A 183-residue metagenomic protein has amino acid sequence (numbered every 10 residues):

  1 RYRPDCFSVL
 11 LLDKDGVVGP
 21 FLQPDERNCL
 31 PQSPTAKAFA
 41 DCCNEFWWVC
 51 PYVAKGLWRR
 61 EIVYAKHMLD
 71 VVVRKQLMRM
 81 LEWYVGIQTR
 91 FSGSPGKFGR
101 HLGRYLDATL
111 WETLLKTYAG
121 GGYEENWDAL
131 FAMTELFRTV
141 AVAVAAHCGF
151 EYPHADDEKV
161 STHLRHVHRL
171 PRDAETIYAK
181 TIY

Functional and structural regions predicted by a protein language model:
D5-A38: A short, charged helix-loop
C29-Y183: Conserved nucleotidyltransferase catalytic core and NTase-mimicking acidic/glycine-rich helix/loop elements in nucleic
